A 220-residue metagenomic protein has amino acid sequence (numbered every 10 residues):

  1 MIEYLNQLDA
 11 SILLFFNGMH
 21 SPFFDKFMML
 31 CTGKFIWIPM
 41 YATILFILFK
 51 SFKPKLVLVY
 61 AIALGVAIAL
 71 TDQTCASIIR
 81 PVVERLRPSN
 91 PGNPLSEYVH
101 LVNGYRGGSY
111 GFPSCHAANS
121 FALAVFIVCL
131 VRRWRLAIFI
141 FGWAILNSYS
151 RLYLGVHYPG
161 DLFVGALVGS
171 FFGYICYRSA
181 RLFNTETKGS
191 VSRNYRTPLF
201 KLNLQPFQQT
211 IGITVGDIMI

Functional and structural regions predicted by a protein language model:
M1-Y41, C75-R106: N-terminal transmembrane-helix/juxtamembrane module of multi-pass inner/ER membrane proteins
M19, F23, S51, S77 (+4 more regions): Membrane-interface elements of multi-pass transporters and channels
T32-L48, I62, H116-N119: Hydrophobic alpha-helical transmembrane segments
M40-L48, V66, T214-I220: Hydrophobic core of alpha-helical transmembrane segments in multi-pass integral membrane proteins
I44, L70, T74-I79, F172-F183: Alpha-helical membrane-inserting segments
L45-C75, L136-A137: Interfacial segments of alpha-helical transmembrane regions
L64-P88, F163, G169: Membrane helix-loop-helix hairpins that form the core translocation module of multi-pass transporters
V99-I220: Membrane-embedded catalytic cores of phosphoryl/pyrophosphoryl-handling enzymes
